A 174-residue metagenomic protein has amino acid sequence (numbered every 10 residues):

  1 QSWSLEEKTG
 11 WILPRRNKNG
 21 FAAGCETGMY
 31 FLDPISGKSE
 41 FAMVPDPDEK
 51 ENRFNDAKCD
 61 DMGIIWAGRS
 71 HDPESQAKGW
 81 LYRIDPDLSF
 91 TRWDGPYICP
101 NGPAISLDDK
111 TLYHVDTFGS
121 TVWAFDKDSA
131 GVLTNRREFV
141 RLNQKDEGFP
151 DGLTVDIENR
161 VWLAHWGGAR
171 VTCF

Functional and structural regions predicted by a protein language model:
Q1-M43: Extended, compositionally biased flexible segments
S2-L5, E40-P47, L88-G95, N135-N143: A short beta-strand motif characteristic of beta-propeller blades
E6-A22, D48-I64, D94-T111, L142-V161: Beta-rich, blade/repeat-based domains predominating in secreted/periplasmic proteins but also intracellular
R15, F21-E26, I65-S75, L112-F118 (+1 more regions): Conserved beta-strand positions in repeat-built beta-propeller and related beta-rich domains
N17-G20, P34-I35, V44, Y82-S89 (+3 more regions): Flexible "stalk/tail and boundary" regions
G28-Y30, G79-Y82, T121-W123, R170-T172: A short loop-to-beta-strand structural motif that recurs across blades of beta-propeller domains
K38-W93: Hydrophobic alpha-helical segments and helix pairs
F125-V132: Short loop/turn segments immediately following beta-strands, especially the blade-tip and inter-blade linker loops
